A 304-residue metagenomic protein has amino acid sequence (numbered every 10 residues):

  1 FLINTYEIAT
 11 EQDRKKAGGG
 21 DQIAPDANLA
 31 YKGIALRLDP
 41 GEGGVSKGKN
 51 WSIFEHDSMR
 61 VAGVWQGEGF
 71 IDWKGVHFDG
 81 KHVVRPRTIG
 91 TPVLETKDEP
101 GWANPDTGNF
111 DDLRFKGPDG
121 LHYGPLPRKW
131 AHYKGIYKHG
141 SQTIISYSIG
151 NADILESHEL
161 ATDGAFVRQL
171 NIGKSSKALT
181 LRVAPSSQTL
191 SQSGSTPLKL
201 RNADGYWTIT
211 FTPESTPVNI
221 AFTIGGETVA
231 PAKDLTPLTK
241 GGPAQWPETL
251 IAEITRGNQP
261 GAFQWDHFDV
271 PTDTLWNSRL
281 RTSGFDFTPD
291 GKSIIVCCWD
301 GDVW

Functional and structural regions predicted by a protein language model:
F1-V167, S176-A178, A184: Beta-strand-rich N-terminal accessory domains
A131-K134, Q169, L250-G257: Intrinsically disordered, low-complexity boundary segments flanking structured domains
K138, N202, F287-P289: Generic beta-strand structural signal
I145-I149, R168-I172, L179-P185, P213-T228: Short, hydrophobic/aromatic-enriched beta-strand segments in well-ordered soluble domains
I154, E159-V167, N171-F211: Polysaccharide-binding surfaces and accessory modules of carbohydrate-active proteins
K174-S176, P213, P289, C298: A generic beta-sheet turn/junction motif
S187-Q188, G194-W246: Extended acidic/polar, glycine-enriched regions that form or flank non-catalytic beta-rich accessory modules
L235-W304: Beta-propeller domains with acidic blade repeats across secreted/periplasmic ectodomains and cytosolic WD/CNH propellers
